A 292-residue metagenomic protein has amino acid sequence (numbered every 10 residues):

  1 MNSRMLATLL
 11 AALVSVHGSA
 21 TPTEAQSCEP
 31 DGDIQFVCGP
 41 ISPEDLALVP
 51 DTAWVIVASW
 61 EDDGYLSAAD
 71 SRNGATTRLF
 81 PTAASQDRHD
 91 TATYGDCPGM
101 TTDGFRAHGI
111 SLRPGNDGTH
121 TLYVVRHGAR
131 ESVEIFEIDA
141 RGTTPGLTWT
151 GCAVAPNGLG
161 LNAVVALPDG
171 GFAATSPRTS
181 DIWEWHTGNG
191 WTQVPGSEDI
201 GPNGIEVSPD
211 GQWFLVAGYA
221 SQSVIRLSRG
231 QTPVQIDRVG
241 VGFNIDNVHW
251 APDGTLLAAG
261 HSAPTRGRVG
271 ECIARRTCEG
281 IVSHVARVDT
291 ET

Functional and structural regions predicted by a protein language model:
Q35-L66: Beta-strand-rich domains and repeat architectures in extracellular enzymes and scaffolds, especially beta-propellers
G39-D51, S85-P114, W149-F172, R178-D181 (+2 more regions): Beta-rich, blade/repeat-based domains predominating in secreted/periplasmic proteins but also intracellular
W54-I56, T121-Y123, G171-A173, W213-V216 (+1 more regions): Conserved beta-propeller blade signature
V55-H89, G142: Beta-propeller domains
V57-L66, V124-R126, A174-T179, A259-G280: Short, conserved, GDST-rich strand-edge loop motifs in beta-rich repeat architectures
D63-S67, R130-F136, S180-D181, S223-R226 (+2 more regions): Structural motif
A69-R72, F136-P145, L227-Q231, R287-T292: Short loop/turn segments immediately following beta-strands, especially the blade-tip and inter-blade linker loops
V241-T292: Loop/turn-rich, solvent-exposed surfaces of beta-rich toroidal or solenoidal domains
